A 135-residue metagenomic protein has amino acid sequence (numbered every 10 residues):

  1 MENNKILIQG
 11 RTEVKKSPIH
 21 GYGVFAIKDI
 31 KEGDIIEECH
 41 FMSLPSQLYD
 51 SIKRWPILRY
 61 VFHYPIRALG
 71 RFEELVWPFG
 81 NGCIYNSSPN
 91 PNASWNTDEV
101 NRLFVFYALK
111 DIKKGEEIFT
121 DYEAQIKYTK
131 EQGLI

Functional and structural regions predicted by a protein language model:
M1-I135: Conserved catalytic SET/PR domain of SAM-dependent protein methyltransferases, capturing the structural core that binds
